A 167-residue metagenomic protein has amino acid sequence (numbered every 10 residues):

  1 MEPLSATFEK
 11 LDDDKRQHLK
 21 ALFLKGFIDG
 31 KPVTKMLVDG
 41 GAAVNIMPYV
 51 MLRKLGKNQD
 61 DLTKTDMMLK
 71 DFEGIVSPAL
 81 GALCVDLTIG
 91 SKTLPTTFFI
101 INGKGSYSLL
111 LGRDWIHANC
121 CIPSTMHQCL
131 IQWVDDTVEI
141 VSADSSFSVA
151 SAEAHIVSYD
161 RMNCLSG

Functional and structural regions predicted by a protein language model:
M1-G30, M68-G81: Pepsin-like aspartyl protease folds
P32-T34: Extended, structured, electrostatic nucleic-acid-contact surfaces
M36-V38: Short hydrophobic beta-strand that contains or immediately precedes a catalytic carboxylate
G40, V44-G167: Aspartic protease core domain of the pepsin/retropepsin superfamily
